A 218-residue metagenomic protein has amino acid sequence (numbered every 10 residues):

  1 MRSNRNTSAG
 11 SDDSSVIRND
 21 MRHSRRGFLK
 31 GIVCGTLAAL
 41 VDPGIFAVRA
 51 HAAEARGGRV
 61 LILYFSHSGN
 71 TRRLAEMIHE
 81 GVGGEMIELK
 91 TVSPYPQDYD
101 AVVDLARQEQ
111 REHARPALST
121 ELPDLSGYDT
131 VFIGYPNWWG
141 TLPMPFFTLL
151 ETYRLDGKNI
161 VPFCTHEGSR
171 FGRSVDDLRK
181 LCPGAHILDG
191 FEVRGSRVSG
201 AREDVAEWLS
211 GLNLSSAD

Functional and structural regions predicted by a protein language model:
M1-H23: N-terminal secretory signal peptides
S14, D20-M21, G27-R49: N-terminal export signals
G44-E76: C-terminal segment of N-terminal export signals and the immediately downstream linker at the start of the mature
F65-H67, L89-T91, T165-E167: Cofactor-binding loop segments of dinucleotide-utilizing enzymes, especially the Rossmann-like FAD- and NAD(P)+-binding
G84-P96: A short beta-strand-loop structural module common to alpha/beta enzyme folds
M86, H186-E192: Short beta-strand elements in bilobed, periplasmic/extracellular small-molecule ligand-binding domains
P94, V102-H186: Helix-loop-strand module that forms the ligand-binding subsite of alpha/beta enzymes
V193-D218: Glycine-rich phosphate/pyrophosphate-binding loop and the adjoining helix
